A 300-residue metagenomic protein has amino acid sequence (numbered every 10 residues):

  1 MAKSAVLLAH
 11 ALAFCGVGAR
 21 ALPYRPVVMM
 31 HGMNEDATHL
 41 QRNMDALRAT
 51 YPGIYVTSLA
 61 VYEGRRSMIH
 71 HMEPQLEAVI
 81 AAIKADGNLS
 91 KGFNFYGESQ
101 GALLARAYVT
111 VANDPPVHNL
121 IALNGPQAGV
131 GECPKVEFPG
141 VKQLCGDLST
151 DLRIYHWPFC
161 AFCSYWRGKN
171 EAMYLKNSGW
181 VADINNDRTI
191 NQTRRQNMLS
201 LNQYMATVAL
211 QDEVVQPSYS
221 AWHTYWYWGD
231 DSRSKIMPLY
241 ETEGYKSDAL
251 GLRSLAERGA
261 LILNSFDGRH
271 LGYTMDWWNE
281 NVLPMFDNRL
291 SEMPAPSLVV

Functional and structural regions predicted by a protein language model:
K3-A21: Cleavable N-terminal signal peptides of Sec/SRP-targeted secreted and luminal proteins
A19-R20, K84-S90, A112, I190-M198 (+1 more regions): Surface-exposed acidic, glycine-flexible loop patches that form ligand/cofactor-binding and adhesion interfaces
R20-V56, A60-V61: Short, surface-exposed "cap/lid" segments of acyl-processing enzymes
R25-V27, H31, E73-Y174, V214: Serine-dependent carboxylesterase/thioesterase catalytic core of lipase-like alpha/beta-hydrolase/SGNH enzymes
V28, T57-L59, Y96, I121 (+2 more regions): Hydrophobic/aromatic beta-strand patches that form the interior of the parallel beta-sheet core in alpha/beta enzyme
G64-Q75: Catalytic nucleophile-loop/oxyanion-hole region of alpha/beta-hydrolase and closely related hydrolase-like folds
P158-S218: Serine-hydrolase catalytic core
R194-V300: C-terminal catalytic-base region of ester-bond hydrolases, centering on the histidine of the charge-relay
